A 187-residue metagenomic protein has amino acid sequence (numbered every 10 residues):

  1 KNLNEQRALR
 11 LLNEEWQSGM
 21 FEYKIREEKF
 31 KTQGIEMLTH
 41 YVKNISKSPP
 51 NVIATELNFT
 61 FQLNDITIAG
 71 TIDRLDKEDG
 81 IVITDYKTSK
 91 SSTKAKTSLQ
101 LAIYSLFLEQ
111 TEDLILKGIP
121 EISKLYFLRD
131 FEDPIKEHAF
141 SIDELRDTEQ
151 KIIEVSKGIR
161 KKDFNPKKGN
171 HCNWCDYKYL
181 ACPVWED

Functional and structural regions predicted by a protein language model:
K1-N58, Q62: A non-catalytic, helix-rich entry segment at domain boundaries
N2, Q6, E28, T32 (+4 more regions): Conserved structured core elements
L3-R7, E109-D187: Metal-dependent nuclease catalytic regions and adjoining charged, substrate-binding loops involved in nucleic-acid end
E14-S18, G80-D85, I152-G158: Short amphipathic alpha-helical segments and their helix-coil junctions
K24, K90-K94, N165: Short, charged/polar micro-motifs that form catalytic or ligand-binding hotspots
G34, R74, Y104, S123 (+1 more regions): A residue-level signal for conserved active-site and pocket-lining positions in enzyme catalytic cores
E36, H40, V82, I103-L106 (+1 more regions): Residue-level signal for well-ordered alpha-helical scaffold segments within enzymatic catalytic domains
A54-E112, T148: Non-catalytic protein-protein interaction segments used by genome-maintenance enzymes to assemble and couple activities
